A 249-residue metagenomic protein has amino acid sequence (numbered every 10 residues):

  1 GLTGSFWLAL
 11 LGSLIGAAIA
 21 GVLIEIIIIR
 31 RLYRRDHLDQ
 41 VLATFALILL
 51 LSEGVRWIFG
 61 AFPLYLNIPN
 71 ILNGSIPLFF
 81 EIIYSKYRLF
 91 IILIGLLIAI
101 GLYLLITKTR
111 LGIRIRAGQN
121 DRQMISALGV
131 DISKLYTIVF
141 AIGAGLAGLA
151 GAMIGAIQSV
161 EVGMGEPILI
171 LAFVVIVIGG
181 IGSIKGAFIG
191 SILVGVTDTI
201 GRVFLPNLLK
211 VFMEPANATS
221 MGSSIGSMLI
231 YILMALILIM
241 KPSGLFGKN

Functional and structural regions predicted by a protein language model:
T3-G4, R34-R35, K108, Q119 (+2 more regions): Helix-loop interface residues and adjacent transmembrane-helix termini in multi-pass membrane transporters, primarily
T3-I15, T137-A147, G151-Y231: Transmembrane alpha-helical segments in multi-pass inner-membrane proteins
G4-L47, G54, I189-V194, D198 (+1 more regions): Alpha-helical transmembrane segments within multi-pass membrane transporters and channels
L14-A20, L47-V55, I94-Y103, A144-A147 (+2 more regions): Hydrophobic core segments of alpha-helical transmembrane domains in multi-pass membrane transport and ion-translocation
R31-L32, H37-K108, L135, V203 (+2 more regions): Transmembrane helix-bundle core of multi-pass membrane transporters and related energy-transducing complexes
R31-R35, G118, A152, I176 (+1 more regions): Amphipathic alpha-helical segments that mediate coupling or scaffolding at interfaces
E81-M164, I184-I189: Helix-loop-helix "hairpin" substructures at the membrane interface of multi-pass membrane proteins
S243-N249: Short, charged juxtamembrane terminal tails flanking transmembrane helices
